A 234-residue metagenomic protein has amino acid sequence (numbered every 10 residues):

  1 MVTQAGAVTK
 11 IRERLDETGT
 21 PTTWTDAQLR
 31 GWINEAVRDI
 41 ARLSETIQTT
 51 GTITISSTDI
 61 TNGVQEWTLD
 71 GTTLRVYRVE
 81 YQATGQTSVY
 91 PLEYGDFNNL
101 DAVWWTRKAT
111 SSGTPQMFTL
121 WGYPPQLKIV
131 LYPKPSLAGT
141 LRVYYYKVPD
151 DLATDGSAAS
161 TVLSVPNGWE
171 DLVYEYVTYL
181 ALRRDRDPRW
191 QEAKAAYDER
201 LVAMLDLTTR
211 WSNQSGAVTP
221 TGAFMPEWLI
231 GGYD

Functional and structural regions predicted by a protein language model:
M1-D234: Glycine-enriched, solvent-exposed interface loops adjoining structured elements
